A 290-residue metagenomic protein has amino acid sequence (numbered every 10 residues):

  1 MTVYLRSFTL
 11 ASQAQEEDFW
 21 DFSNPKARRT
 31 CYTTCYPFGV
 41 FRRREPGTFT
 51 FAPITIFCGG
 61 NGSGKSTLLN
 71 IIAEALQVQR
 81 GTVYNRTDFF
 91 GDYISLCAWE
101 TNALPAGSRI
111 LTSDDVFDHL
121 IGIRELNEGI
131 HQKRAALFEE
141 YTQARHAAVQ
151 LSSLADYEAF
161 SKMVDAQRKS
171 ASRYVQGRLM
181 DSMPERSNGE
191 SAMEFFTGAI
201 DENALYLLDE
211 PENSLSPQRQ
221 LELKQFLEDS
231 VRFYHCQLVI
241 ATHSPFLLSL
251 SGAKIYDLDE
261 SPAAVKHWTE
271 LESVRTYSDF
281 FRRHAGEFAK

Functional and structural regions predicted by a protein language model:
M1-P46: N-terminal pre-Walker A segment at the start of P-loop NTPase domains
R42-A52, G198-E202, R232: Phosphate-binding P-loop
P53-T55, S66-T142: ABC ATPase nucleotide-binding domain signature region
C58-G59: Residues at the beta-strand->loop junction immediately N-terminal to the Walker
G62-S63: ATP-binding Walker
I110, G129-A144, A148-S152, Y157 (+3 more regions): Conserved ABC ATPase signature
L205-L207, V239: Structural motif
Q218-V239, S244-K290: C-terminal lobe/lid and adjacent interdomain/linker elements of RecA-like ASCE P-loop ATPase modules
